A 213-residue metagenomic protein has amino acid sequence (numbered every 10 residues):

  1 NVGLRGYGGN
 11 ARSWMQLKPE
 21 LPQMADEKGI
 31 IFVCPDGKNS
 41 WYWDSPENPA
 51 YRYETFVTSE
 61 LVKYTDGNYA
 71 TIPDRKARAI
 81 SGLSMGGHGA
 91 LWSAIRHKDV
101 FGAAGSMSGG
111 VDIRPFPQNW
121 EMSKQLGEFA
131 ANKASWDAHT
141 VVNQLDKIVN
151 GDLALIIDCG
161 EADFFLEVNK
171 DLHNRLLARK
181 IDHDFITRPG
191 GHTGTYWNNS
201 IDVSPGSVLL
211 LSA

Functional and structural regions predicted by a protein language model:
N1-A213: Non-catalytic cap/lid and distal C-terminal segments of serine-dependent acyl enzymes
